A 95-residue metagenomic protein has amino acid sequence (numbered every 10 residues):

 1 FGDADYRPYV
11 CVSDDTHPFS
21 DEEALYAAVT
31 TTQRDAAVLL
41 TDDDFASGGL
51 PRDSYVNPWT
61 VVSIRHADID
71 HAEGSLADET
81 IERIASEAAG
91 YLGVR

Functional and structural regions predicted by a protein language model:
F1-R95: Conserved functional hotspots at enzyme active or ligand-binding sites that engage polyanionic ligands
